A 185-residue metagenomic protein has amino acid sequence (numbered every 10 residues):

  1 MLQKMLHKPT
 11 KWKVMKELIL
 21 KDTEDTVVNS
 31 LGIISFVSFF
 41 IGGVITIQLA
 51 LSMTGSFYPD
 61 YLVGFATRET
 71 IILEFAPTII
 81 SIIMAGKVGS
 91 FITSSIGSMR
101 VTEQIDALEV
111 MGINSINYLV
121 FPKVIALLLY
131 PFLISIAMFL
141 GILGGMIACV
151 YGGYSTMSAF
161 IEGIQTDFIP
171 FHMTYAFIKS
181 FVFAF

Functional and structural regions predicted by a protein language model:
M1-I19: Short, membrane-interfacial amphipathic segments enriched in basic
K16-L20, D60, G64, S81 (+5 more regions): Alpha-helical membrane-protein architecture signal
T26-I79, I83: Active-site cofactor/substrate anionic-group-binding motifs, chiefly glycine- and Lys/Arg-rich phosphate-binding loops
V27, L31, S35, F75 (+2 more regions): Selective transmembrane-helix segments that form parts of the transport pathway or gating/packing helices in multipass
Q48-I72, F139-I178: Membrane-interfacial helix-loop-helix connectors in multipass membrane proteins
F75-M84, F171-A184: Hydrophobic alpha-helical transmembrane segments
I82-R100: A hydrophobic alpha-helix feature that marks transmembrane segments and, especially, their cytosolic C-terminal ends
S98-V120: Short cytoplasmic-facing helical segments at TM-TM junctions of multi-pass membrane proteins
